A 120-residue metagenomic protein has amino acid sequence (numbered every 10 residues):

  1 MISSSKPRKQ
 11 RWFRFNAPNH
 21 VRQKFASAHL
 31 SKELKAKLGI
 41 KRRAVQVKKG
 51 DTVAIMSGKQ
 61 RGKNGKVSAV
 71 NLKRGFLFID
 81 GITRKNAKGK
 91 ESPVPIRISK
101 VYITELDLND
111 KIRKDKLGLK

Functional and structural regions predicted by a protein language model:
M1-D80: Ribosome large-subunit tunnel/peptidyl-transferase-proximal elements
N64-K120: Structured, basic alpha/beta domains of bacterial-type, RNA-associated proteins
